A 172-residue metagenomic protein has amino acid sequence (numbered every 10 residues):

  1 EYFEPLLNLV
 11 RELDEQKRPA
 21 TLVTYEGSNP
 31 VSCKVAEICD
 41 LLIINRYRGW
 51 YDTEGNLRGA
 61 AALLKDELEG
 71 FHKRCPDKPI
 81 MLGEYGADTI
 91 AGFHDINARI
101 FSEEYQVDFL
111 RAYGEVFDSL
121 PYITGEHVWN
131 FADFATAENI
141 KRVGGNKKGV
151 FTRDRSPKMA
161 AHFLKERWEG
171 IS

Functional and structural regions predicted by a protein language model:
Y2-S172: Substrate-binding clefts and catalytic carboxylate motifs of secreted carbohydrate-active enzymes
